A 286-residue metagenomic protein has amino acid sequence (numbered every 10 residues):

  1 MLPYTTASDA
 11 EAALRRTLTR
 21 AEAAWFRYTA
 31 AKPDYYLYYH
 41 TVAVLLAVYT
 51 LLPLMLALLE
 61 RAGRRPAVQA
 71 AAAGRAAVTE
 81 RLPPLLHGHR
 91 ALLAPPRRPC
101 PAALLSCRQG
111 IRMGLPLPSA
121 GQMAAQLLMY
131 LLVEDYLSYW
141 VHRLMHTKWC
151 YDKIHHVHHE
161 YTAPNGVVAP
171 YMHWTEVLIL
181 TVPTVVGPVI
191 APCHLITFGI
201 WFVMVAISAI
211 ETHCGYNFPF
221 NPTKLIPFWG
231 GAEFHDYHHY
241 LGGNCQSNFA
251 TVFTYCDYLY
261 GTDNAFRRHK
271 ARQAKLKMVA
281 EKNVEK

Functional and structural regions predicted by a protein language model:
M1-Y39, L59-V78, K148-K286: Cytosolic/stromal cytosol-facing helical appendages immediately following the last transmembrane segment
A30-P33, L104-A125, V186-F198: Helix-coil boundary and interhelical linker segments in multi-pass alpha-helical membrane proteins
L37-Q109, M123-L127: Specific transmembrane helices
H40-A47, A125, M129, V133-Y136 (+2 more regions): Hydrophobic alpha-helical segments of membrane proteins, primarily the transmembrane helices and their short helical
V44, V48-L52, L56, P95-C100 (+5 more regions): Alpha-helical transmembrane segments of multipass membrane proteins
R97-L105, L131-D152: Transmembrane alpha-helix/helix-exit interface in multi-pass inner-membrane proteins
P118-Y139, R143, F202-V205, E211 (+1 more regions): Membrane-embedded alpha-helical segments that form the functional core of polytopic membrane enzymes, especially those
